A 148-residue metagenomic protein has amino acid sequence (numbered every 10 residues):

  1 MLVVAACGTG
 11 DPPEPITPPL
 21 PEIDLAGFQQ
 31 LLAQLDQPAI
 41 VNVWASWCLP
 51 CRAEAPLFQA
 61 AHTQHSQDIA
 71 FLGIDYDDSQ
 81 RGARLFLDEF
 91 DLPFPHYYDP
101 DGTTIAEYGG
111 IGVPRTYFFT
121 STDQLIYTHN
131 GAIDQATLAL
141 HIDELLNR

Functional and structural regions predicted by a protein language model:
V3-A6: C-terminal motif of bacterial Sec signal peptides marking the signal peptidase cleavage site
G8-I16: Bacterial lipoprotein signal-peptidase II cleavage site
P19-P38: A short beta-strand-turn-helix
D36-A39, W44-W47, G112: Short pre-active-site segment immediately N-terminal to redox-active cysteine/selenocysteine motifs in thiol-based
I40-V41, F71, T116: Hydrophobic beta-strand anchors of alpha/beta hydrolase catalytic cores
S46-A53, R115: C-type cytochrome heme c attachment motif
R52-F90, P100-A106: Structural microenvironment flanking redox-active thiols in thiol-disulfide oxidoreductases
F86-P93, P100-L146: Thiol/disulfide oxidoreductase modules built on the thioredoxin-like
